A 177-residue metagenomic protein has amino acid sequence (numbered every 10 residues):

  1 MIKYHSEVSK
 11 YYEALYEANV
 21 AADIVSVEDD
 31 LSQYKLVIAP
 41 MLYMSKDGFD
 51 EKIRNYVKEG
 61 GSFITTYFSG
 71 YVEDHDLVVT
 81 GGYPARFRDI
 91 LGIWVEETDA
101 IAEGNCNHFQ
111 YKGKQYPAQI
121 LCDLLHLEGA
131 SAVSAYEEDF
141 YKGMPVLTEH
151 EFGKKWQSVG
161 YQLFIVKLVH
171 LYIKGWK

Functional and structural regions predicted by a protein language model:
M1-K177: Carbohydrate-binding surfaces of carbohydrate-active enzymes
